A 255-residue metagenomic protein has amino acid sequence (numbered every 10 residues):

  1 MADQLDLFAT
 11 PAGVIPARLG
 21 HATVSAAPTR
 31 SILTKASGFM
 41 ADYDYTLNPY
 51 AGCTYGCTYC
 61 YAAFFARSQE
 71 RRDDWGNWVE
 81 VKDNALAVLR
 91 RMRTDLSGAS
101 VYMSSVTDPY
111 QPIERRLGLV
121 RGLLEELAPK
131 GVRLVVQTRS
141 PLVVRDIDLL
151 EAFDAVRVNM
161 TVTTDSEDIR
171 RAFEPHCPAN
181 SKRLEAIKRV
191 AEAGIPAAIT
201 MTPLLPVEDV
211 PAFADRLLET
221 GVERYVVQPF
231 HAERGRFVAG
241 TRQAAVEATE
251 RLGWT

Functional and structural regions predicted by a protein language model:
M1-P28, T34-K35, P211-T255: Auxiliary Fe-S-binding modules of radical SAM enzymes
L7, I15-Y50, T54-N159, T164-I169 (+3 more regions): Conserved Radical SAM active-site core
Y102-S105, A197-M201, V227-P229: Short beta-strands and strand-loop turn motifs
I113-E114, I147-D148, D209-F213, F237-V238: A short acidic (Asp/Glu
R133, P196, E223: Residue-level detector of anion-binding/catalytic polar loops
V136, P141, T202-A212: Active-site glycine- and acidic-residue-rich loops that bind and position anionic ligands or nucleotide-like cofactors
R139, T161-D165, P175, T202-L204 (+1 more regions): Histidine- and/or cysteine-centered catalytic micro-motif in compact active-site loops
H176, A186-D209: Conserved strand-turn element in the central/C-terminal portion of the radical SAM core barrel that lines
